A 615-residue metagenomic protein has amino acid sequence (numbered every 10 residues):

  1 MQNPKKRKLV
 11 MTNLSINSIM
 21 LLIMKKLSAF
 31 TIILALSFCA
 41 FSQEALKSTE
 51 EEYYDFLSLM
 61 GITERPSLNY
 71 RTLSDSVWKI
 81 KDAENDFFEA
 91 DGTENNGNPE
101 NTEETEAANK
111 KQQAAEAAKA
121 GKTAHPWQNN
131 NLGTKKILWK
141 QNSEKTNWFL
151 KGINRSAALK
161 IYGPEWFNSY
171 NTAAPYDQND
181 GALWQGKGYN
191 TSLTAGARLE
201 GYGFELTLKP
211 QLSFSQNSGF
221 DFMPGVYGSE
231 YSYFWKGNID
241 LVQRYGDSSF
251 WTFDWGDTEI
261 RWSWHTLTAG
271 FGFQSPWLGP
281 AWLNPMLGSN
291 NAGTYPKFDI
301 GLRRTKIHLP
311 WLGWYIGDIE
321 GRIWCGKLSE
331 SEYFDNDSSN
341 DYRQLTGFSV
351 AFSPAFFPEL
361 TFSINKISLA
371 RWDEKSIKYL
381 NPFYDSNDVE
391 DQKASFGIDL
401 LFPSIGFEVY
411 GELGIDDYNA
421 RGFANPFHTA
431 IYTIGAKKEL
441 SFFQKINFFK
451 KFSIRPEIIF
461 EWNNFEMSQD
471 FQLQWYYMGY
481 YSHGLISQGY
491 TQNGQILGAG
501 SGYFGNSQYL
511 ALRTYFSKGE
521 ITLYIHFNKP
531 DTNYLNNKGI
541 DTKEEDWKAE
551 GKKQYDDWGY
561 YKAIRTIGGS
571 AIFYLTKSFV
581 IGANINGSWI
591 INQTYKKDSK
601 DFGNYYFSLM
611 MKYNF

Functional and structural regions predicted by a protein language model:
N3-K8, N95: Polybasic, lysine-rich low-complexity intrinsically disordered segments
M20-L27: Positively charged n-region of N-terminal signal peptides that target proteins for export
S42, N109, W166, F253 (+1 more regions): Exposed, low-structure sequence patches enriched in small/polar residues
E44-P354, N425, I434, K445-I454 (+2 more regions): Outer-membrane beta-barrel channel domains
